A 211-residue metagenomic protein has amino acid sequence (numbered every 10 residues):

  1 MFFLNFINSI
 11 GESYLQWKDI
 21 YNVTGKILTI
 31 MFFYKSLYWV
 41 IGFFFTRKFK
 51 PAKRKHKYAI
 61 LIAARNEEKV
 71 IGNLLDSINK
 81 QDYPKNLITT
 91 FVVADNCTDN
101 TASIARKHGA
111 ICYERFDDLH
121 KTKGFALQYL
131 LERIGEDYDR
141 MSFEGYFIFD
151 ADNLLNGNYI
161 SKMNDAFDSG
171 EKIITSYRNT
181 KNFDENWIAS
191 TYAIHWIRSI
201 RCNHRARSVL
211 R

Functional and structural regions predicted by a protein language model:
M1-R54, A105: N-terminal membrane-anchoring/stem segments of glycan-assembly enzymes
H56-A59, T89: Cell-envelope/extracellular polymer assembly enzymes that use nucleotide-activated donors
G72, D99-K107, N158: Acidic helix N-cap motif at the loop->helix transition within catalytic regions of sugar-transfer enzymes
D76-L87: Short, acidic, metal-binding catalytic loop of nucleotide-sugar glycosyltransferases
N86-N96, Y113-F116: Short beta-strand/loop segment that forms part of the nucleotide-sugar
A94-A102, D117-L119, L154: A conserved acidic beta->alpha catalytic loop
N100, S142, F149-A166: Acidic donor-binding/catalytic loop of UDP-sugar-dependent glycosyltransferases, especially processive GT2
F116, H120-Y138, N158-R211: Long helical/loop segments within the catalytic core of UDP-sugar-dependent glycosyltransferases, especially the large
